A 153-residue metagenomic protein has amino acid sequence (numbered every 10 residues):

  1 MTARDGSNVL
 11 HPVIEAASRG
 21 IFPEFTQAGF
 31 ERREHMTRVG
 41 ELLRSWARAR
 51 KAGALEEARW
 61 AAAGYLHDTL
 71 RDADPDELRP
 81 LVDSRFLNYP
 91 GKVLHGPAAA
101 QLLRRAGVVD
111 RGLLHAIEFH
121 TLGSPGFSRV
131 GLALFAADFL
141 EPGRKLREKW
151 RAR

Functional and structural regions predicted by a protein language model:
D5-V9, A49: Catalytic cores of the polymerase beta-like nucleotidyltransferase superfamily and closely associated nucleotide
V9-G29: Generic N-terminal amphipathic, Lys/Arg-enriched alpha-helix
I14-A17, R38, A52, R59: Alpha-helical protein-protein interaction elements
F22-Q27, E34, R44, A49-R153: Divalent metal-dependent catalytic cores for phosphoryl transfer on phosphate-bearing substrates
